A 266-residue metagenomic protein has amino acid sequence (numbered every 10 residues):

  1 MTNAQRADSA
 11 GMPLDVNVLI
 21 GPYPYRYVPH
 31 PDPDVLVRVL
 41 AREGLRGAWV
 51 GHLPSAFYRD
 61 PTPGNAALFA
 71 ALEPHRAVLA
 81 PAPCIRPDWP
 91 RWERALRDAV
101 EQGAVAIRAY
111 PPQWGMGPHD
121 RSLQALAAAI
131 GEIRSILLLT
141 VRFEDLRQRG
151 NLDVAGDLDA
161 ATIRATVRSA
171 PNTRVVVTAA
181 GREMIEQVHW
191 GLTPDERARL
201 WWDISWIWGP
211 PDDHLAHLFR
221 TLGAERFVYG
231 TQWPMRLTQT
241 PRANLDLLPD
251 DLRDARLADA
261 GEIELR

Functional and structural regions predicted by a protein language model:
M1-V18, Y25, H30-G47, R97 (+2 more regions): Mid-to-C-terminal alpha-helical segments outside catalytic/metal-binding sites
P13-V16, W49-H52, A82-C84, R108 (+3 more regions): Active-site neighborhood of phospho(di)ester-bond hydrolases with catalytic His/Asp-centered motifs
N17, L40, L68, L72 (+6 more regions): Conserved, mostly hydrophobic/aromatic
N17-Y23, T140, A179: Histidine-centered divalent metal-coordination motifs
P24-P31, S55-P63, I85-E93, W114-R121 (+3 more regions): Acidic-and-aromatic substrate-binding clefts and catalytic sites of carbohydrate-active enzymes
P33-L40, N65-L72, L96, L123 (+4 more regions): Generic structural signal for well-ordered alpha-helices, preferentially at hydrophobic/aromatic core positions
R46, R59-D145: Active-site gating/metal-coordination segments in enzymes
A106, H119-V228: Catalytic pocket-lining loop regions of alpha/beta-barrel enzymes, especially the amidohydrolase/enolase/GH5 lineages
